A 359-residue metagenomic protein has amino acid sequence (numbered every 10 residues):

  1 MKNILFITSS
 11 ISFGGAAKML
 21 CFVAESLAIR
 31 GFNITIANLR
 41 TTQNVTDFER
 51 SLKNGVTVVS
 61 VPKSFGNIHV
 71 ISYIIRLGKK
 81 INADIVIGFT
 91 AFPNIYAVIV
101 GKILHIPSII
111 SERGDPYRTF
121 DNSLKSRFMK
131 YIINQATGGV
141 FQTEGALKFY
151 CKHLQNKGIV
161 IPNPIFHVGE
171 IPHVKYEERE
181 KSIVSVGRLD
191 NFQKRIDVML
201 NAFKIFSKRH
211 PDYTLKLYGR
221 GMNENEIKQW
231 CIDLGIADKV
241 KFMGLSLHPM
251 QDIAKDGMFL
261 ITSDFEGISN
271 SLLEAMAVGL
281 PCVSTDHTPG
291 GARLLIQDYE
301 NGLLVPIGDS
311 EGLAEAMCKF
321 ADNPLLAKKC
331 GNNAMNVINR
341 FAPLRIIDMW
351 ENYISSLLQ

Functional and structural regions predicted by a protein language model:
F6-G66, F149-C151, G221-N223: N-terminal strand-loop element at the rim of the active site of nucleotide-sugar-dependent glycosyltransferases
G14-F22, K181, D190-K208, M222-Q229 (+1 more regions): A conserved mid-protein helix/loop that constitutes part of the nucleotide-sugar donor-binding site
G88-Y96, E112: Short His-centered aromatic/hydrophobic patch
N134-I171: Donor nucleotide-sugar binding/catalytic pocket of nucleotide-sugar-dependent glycosyltransferases
I232, G312, K319, L326-R340 (+1 more regions): A short, well-ordered alpha-helix in the C-terminal region of glycosyltransferases
L245, D264: Aromatic "clamp/platform" in nucleotide-sugar-dependent glycosyltransferases that forms part of the donor/acceptor
P281-D286: Short hydrophobic beta-strand element within catalytic cores of glycosyltransferases and related nucleotide-activated
L295-Y299, L303-S310, C318-P324, N339: Conserved acidic donor-binding segment of nucleotide-sugar-dependent glycosyltransferases
